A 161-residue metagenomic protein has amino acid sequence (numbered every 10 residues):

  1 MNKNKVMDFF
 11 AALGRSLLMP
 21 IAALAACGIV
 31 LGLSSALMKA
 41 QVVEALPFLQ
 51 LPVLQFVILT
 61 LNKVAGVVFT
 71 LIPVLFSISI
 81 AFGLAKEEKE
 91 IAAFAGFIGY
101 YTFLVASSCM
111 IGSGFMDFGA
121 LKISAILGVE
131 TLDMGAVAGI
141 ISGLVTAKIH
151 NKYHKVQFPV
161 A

Functional and structural regions predicted by a protein language model:
M1-N4: Transmembrane alpha-helical segments of polytopic membrane transport and secretion proteins
V6-V160: Early transmembrane hairpin of solute transport permeases
